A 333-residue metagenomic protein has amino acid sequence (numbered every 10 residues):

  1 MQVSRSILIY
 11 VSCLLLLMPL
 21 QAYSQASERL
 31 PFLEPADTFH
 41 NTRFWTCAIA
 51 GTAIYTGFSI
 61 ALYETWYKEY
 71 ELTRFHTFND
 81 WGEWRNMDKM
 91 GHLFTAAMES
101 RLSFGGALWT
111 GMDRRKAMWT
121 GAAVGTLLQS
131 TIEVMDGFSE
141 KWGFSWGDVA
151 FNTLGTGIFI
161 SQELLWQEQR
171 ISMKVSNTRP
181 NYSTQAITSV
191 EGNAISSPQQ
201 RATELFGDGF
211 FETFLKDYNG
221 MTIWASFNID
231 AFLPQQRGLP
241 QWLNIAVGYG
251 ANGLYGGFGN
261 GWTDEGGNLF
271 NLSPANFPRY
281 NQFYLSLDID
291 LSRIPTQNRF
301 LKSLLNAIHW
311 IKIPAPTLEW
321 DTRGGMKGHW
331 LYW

Functional and structural regions predicted by a protein language model:
S12-K89, L93-S100, F104-M112, Q169 (+4 more regions): N-terminal targeting leaders of membrane proteins
Y55-T56, A117-G137, T153-T156: Small-polar-interrupted transmembrane alpha-helices in polytopic inner-membrane proteins
H92-E99, D136-E163, Y284: Alpha-helical transmembrane segments that form the membrane-embedded catalytic/substrate-binding core of multi-pass
V124, L128, I171-M173, Q241-V247 (+1 more regions): Transmembrane beta-strands of outer-membrane beta-barrel proteins
G157-S161, I223-I229, L285-L291, G328-H329: Residues on the lipid-exposed face of transmembrane beta-strands in outer-membrane beta-barrel proteins
N177-N181, Y249-Y255, L291-R293: Transmembrane beta-strands of outer-membrane beta-barrel pores
A186-T188, G257-D264: Outer-membrane beta-barrel translocator domains and adjoining extracellular loop/strand segments of Gram-negative
D217-I223, Q241, F277-L285: Residues that define the transmembrane beta-barrel architecture of outer-membrane proteins
